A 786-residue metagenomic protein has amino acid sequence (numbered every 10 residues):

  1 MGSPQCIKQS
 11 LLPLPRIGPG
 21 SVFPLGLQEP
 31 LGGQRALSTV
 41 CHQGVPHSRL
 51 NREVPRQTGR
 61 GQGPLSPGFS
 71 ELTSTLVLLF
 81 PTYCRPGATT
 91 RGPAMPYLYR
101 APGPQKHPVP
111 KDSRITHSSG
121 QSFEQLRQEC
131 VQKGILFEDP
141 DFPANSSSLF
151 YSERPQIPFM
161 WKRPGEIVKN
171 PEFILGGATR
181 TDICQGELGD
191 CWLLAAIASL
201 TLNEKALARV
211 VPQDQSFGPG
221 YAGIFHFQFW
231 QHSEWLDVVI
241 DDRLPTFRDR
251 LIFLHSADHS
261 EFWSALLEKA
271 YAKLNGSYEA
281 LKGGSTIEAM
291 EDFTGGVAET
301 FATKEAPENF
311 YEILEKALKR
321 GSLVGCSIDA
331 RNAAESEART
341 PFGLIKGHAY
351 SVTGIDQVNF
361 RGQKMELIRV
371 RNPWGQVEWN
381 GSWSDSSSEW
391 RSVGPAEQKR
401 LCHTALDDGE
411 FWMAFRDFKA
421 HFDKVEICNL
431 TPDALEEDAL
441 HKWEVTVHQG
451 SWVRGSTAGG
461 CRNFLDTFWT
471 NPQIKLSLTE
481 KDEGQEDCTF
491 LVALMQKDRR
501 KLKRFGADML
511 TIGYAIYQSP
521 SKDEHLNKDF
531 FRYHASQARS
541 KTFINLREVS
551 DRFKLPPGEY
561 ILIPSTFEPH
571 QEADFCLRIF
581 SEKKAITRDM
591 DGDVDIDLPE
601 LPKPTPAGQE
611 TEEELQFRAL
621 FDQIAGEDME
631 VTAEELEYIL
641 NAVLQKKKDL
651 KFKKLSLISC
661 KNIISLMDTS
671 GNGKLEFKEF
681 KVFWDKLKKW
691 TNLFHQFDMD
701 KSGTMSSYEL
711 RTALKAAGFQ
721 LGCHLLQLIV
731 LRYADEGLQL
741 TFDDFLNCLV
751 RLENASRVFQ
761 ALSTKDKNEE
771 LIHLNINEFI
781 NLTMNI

Functional and structural regions predicted by a protein language model:
M1-T90: Intrinsically disordered, low-complexity basic segments at termini and long loops, enriched in Pro/Gly and/or Arg/Ser
G2-L14, L79-N662, T669-G671, F677-K681 (+5 more regions): Structured alpha-helical subdomains that flank or immediately precede key functional sites
L50-R52, L175, R180, S707: Hydrophobic alpha-helical segments and their boundary regions
D668, D698: Short, locally clustered residues in the helix-turn-helix/winged-helix DNA-binding domain
E676, S706: Extracytoplasmic Gram-positive cell-surface binding/anchoring modules and repeats
H695: Inter-heme linker and motif-flanking segments adjacent to c-type heme-binding CXXCH motifs in c-type cytochromes
M699-S702, Y708-L726: Eukaryotic tandem repeat interaction scaffolds
